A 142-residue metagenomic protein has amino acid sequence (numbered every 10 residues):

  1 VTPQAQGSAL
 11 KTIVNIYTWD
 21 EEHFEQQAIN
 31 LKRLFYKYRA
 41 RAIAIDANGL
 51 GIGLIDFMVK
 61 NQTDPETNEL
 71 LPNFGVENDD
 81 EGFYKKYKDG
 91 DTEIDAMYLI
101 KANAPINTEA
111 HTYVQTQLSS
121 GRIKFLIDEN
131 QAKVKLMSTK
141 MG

Functional and structural regions predicted by a protein language model:
V1: A contiguous, basic/glycine-rich beta-loop/short-helix subdomain that forms a polymer-engagement track
A5-G142: Mg2+-dependent endonuclease catalytic cores in nucleic-acid-processing enzymes, primarily RNase H-like
